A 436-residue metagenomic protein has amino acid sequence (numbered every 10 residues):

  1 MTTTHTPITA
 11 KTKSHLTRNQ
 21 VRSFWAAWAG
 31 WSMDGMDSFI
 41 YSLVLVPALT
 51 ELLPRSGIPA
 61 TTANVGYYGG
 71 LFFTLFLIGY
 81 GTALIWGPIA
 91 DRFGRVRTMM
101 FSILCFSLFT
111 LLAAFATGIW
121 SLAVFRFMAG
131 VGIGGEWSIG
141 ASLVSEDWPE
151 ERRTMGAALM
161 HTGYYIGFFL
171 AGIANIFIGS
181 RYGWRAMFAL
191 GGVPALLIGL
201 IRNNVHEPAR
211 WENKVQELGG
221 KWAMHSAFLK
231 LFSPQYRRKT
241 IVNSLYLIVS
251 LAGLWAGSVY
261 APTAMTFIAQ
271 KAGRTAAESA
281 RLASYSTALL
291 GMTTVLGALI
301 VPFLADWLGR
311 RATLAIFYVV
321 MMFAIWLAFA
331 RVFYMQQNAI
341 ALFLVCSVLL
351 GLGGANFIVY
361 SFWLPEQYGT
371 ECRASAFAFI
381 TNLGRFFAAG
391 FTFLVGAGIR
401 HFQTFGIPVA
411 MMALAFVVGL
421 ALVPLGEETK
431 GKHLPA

Functional and structural regions predicted by a protein language model:
M1-A436: Transmembrane-helix signature of 12-pass secondary carriers
